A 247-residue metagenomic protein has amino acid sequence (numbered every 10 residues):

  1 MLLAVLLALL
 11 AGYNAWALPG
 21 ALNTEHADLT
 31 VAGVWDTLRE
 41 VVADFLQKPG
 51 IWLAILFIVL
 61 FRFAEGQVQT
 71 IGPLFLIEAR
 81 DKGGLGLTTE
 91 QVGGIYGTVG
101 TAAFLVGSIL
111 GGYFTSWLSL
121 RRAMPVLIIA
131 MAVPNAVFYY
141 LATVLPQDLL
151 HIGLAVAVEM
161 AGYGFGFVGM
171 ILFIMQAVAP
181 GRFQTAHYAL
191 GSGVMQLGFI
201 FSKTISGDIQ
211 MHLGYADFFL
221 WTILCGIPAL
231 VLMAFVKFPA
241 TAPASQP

Functional and structural regions predicted by a protein language model:
M1-V5, I205-P228: A membrane-interface helix-boundary motif in multi-pass transporters
V5-T24, L232-K237: C-terminal membrane-cytosol helix-exit motif in multi-pass small-molecule transporters
L22-I55: Juxtamembrane intracellular "pre-TM" segments in multi-pass secondary transporters
F61, T70-V92: Short amphipathic helix-loop junctions that connect adjacent transmembrane helices in Major Facilitator Superfamily/SLC
V106-P125, Q210-M211: Helix-to-loop junctions at the C-terminal end of transmembrane segments in multipass secondary transporters
I129-Q147: C-terminal ends and interior cores of transmembrane alpha-helices in multi-pass membrane transporters/permeases
F165-P180: Intracellular juxtamembrane helix-capping segments at the cytosolic ends of symmetry-related transmembrane helices
G181-H212: A late C-terminal transmembrane helix in Major Facilitator Superfamily
